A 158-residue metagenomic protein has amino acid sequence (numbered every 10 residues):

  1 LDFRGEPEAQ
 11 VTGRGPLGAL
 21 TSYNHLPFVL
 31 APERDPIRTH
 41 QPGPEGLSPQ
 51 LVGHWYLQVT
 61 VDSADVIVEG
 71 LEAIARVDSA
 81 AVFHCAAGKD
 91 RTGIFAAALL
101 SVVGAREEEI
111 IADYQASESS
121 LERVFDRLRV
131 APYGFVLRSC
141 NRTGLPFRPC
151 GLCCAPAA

Functional and structural regions predicted by a protein language model:
L1-V82, I94-A158: Cys-dependent protein tyrosine phosphatase-like superfamily
A87, R91-T92: Ser/Thr-glycine-rich phosphate-binding loops at phosphate-binding pockets of nucleotides, nucleotide cofactors
